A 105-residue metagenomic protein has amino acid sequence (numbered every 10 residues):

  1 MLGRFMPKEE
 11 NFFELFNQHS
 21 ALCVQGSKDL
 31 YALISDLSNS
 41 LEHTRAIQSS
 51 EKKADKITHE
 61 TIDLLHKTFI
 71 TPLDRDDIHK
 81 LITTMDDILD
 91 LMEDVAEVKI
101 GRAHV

Functional and structural regions predicted by a protein language model:
M1-R102: Cytosolic, long alpha-helical scaffolding segments
